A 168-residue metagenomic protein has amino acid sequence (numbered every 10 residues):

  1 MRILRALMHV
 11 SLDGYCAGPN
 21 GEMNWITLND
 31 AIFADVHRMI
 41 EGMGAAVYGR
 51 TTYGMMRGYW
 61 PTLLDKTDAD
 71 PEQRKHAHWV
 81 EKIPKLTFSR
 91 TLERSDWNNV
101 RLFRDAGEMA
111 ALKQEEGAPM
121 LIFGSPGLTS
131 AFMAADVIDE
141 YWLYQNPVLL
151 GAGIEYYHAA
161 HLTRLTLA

Functional and structural regions predicted by a protein language model:
M1-A168: Enzymes that bind and transform nitrogen-containing heteroaromatic metabolites
